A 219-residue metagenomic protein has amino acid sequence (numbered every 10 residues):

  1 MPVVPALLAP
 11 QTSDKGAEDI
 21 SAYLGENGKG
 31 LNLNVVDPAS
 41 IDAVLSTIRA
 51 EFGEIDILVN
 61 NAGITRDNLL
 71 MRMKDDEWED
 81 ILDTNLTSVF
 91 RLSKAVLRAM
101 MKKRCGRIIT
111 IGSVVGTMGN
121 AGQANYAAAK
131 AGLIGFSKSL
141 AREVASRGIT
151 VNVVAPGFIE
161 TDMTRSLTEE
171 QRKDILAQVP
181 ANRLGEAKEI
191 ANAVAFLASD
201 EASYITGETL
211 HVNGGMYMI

Functional and structural regions predicted by a protein language model:
L69-L70, E77-L82, T164, I175: Substrate-binding pocket helix/loop in short-chain dehydrogenase/reductase
S93, A129, S137: Active-site helix of classical SDR
R98, R142-S146, S203: Alpha-helical segment proximal to the catalytic Tyr-Lys
S113: Residue(s) in the substrate-gating loop at a strand-loop-helix junction that position the organic substrate next
M118-A121, A195, T206-I219: Short C-terminal tail/terminal secondary-structure segment of NAD(P)H-dependent dehydrogenase/reductase domains
A145, T150, E186, I205-G207 (+1 more regions): Short, small/polar-rich loop/turn modules that mediate ligand/substrate recognition or access, typified
V179-I190, E201: A conserved structural motif in NAD(P)-dependent oxidoreductases
